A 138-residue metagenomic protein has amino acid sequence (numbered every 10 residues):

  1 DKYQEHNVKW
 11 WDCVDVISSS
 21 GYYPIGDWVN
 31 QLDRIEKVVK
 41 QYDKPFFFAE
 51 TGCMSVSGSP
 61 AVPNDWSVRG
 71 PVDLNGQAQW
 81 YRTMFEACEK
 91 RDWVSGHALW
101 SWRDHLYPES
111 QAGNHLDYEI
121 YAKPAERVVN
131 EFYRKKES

Functional and structural regions predicted by a protein language model:
D1-N30, R34-E36, Y42-S57, A61: Aromatic- and acid-rich polysaccharide-binding/catalytic face of secreted or lumenal carbohydrate-active enzymes
Y3, F46-F48, F85, Y118 (+1 more regions): Phenylalanine-focused residue identity feature
K9, C13, G58, P63-R69 (+3 more regions): Aromatic-rich peripheral "rim/lid" segments of glycoside hydrolase catalytic domains that contact and position glycan
P24, V72-D73: A generic structural signal for short
W28-I35, L74-F85: Short, hydrophobic/amphipathic alpha-helical packing segments that form internal helix faces or helix-helix interfaces
V39-K40, F85-E89: N-terminal cationic-hydrophobic initiation segments that often serve targeting/anchoring roles
